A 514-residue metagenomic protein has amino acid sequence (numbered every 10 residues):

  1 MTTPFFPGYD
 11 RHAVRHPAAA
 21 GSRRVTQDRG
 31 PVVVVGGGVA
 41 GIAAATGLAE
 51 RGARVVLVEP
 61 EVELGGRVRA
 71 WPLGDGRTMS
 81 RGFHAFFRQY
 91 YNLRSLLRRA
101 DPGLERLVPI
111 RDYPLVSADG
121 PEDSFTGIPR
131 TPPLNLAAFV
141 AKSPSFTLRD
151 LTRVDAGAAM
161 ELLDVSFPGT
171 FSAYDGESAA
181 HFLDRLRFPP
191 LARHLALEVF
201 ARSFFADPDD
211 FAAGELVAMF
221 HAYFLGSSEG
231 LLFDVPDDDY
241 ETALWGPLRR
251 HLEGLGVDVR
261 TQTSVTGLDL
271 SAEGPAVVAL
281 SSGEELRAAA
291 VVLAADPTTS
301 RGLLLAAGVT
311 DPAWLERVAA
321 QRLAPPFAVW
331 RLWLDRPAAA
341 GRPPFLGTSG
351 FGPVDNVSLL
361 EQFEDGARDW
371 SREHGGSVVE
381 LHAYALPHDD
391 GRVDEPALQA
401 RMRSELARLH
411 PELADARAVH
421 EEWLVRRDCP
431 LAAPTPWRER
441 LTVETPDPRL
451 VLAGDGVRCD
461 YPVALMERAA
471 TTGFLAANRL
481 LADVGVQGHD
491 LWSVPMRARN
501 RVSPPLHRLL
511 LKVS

Functional and structural regions predicted by a protein language model:
M1-V32, E50, V502-S514: Extreme N-terminal leader/targeting segments of oxidoreductases
T2-H12, D28, T263-V379, P387-D390 (+2 more regions): Mid-domain catalytic core of redox enzymes that form a hydrophobic substrate pocket/lid adjacent to a catalytic redox
P4, L93-R94, R98, L104-G214 (+1 more regions): Mobile amphipathic helical/loop "lid" adjacent to a hydrophobic cofactor/ligand pocket
Q27, A158-G267, A276: Active-site/ligand-binding neighborhood in enzyme catalytic cores
D28-L57: N-terminal Rossmann-like FAD-binding beta1-loop-alpha1 element of flavoenzymes
A49-G74: Glycine-rich FAD pyrophosphate-binding loop
F204, A400-T445, A498: Flavin (FAD/FMN) cofactor-binding core of flavoprotein oxidoreductases
G366-E373, R426-D460: FAD-binding beta-loop-beta segment adjacent to the flavin cofactor pocket
